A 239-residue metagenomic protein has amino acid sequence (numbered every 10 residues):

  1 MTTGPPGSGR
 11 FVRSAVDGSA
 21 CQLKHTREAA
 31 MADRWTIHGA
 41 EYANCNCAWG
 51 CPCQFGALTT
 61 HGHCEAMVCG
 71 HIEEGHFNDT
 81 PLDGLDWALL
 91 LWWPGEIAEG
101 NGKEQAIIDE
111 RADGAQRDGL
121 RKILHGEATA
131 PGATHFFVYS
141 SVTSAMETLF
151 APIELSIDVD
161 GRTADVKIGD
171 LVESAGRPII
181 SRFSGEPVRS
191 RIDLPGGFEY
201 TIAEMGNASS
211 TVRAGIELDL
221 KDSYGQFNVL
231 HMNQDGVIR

Functional and structural regions predicted by a protein language model:
G4-G9, G18: Residue-identity detector for glycine
R13-A30: Short, Lys/Arg-enriched N-terminal segments with co-localized hydrophobic residues within the first ~10-30 amino acids
R27-A32, D235-R239: Intrinsically disordered, low-complexity regulatory segments in tyrosine-phosphorylation signaling proteins
A32-F77: N-terminal ordered "arm"
G62-A133: Aromatic- and glycine-enriched beta-alpha-beta binding-site module
G102, A106-V188: Charged linear interaction tracts used for macromolecular binding and regulation
S174-A175, I179-R239: Extended, charged low-complexity segments that frequently continue into or abut oligomerization scaffolds
